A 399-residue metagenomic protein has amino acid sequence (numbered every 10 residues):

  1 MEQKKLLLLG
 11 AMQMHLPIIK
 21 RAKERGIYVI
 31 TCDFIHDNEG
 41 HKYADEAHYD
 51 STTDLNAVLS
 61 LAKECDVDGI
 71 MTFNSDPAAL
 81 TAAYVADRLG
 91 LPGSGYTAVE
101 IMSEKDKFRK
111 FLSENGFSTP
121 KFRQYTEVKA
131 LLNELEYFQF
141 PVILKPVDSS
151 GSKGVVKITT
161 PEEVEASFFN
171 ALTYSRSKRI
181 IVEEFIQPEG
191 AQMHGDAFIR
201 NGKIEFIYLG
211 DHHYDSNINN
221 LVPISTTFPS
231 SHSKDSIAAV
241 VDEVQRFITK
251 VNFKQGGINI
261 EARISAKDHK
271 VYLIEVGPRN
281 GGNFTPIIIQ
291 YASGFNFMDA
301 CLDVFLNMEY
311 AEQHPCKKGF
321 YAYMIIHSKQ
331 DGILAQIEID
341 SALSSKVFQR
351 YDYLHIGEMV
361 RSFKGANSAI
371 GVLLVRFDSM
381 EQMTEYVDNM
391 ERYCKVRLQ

Functional and structural regions predicted by a protein language model:
M1-L6: Extreme N-terminal starter segment of soluble prokaryotic enzymes
L7-H15: Glycine-rich adenosine-cofactor-binding loop
M14-R25, A62-K63, A83-D87: Surface-exposed amphipathic alpha-helices with a cationic face
Y28, E64-E104, G116-Q124: A short, GP-enriched loop/loop-strand-helix hinge that lies immediately N-terminal to, or at the N-terminal rim
F34-D50: N-terminal beta-loop-helix "entrance" segment that forms/cooperates in small-molecule cofactor or anionic ligand
I101-I181, N201, F228-D242, R246 (+1 more regions): Active-site nucleotide/adenylate-binding loops and adjacent lid/helix of ATP-dependent enzymes
L131, L302-Q399: Peripheral (often C-terminal) accessory segments that flank ATP-dependent C-N-forming ligase machineries
A171-R179, I186-S230, A238-V271, G277-T285 (+2 more regions): Phosphate-binding core of ATP-grasp and ATP-grasp-like enzymes
